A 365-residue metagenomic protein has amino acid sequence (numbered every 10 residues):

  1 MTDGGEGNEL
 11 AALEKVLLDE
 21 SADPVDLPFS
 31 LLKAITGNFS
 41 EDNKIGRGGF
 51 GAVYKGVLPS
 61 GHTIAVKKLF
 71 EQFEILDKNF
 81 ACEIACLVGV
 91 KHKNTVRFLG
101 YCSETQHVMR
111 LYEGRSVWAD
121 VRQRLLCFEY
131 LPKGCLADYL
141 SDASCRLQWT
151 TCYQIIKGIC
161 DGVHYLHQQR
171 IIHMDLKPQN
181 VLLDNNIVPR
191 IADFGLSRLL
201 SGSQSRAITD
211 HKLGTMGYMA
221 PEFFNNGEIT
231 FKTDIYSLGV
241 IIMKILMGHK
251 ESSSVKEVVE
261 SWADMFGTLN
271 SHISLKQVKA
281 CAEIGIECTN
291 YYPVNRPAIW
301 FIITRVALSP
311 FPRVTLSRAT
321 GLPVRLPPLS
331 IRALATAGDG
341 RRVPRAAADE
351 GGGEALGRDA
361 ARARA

Functional and structural regions predicted by a protein language model:
T2-D23, L27-K33, I64-V88, N94-K157 (+3 more regions): Cytosolic eukaryotic protein kinase-like domains
D42, E83-L87, V163: AlphaC helix (C-helix) of the protein kinase catalytic domain N-lobe, especially the conserved acidic-hydrophobic
D42-V53: Protein kinase glycine-rich loop
G48, V90-K93, Q169: Conserved N-lobe motifs of Hanks-type protein kinase catalytic domains, especially the short loop(s) flanking
G56-V57, L69: Conserved beta3 strand of the Hanks-type protein kinase catalytic N-lobe
V57-I64: Conserved N-lobe loop of protein kinases adjacent to the ATP-binding glycine-rich P-loop
D161-I171: Protein kinase catalytic-loop region centered on the HRD/HxD motif
I171-L183: Catalytic-loop of the protein kinase fold
